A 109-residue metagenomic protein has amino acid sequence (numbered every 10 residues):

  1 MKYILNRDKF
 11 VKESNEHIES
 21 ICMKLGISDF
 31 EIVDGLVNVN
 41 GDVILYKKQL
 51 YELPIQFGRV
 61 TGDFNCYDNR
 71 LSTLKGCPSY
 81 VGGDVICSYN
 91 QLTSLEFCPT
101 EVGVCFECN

Functional and structural regions predicted by a protein language model:
K2-P54: N-terminal capping/linker segments that flank leucine-rich repeat
V39-Y51, R59-S72, G76-T93, F97-N109: Concave beta-strand-loop units of leucine-rich repeat
